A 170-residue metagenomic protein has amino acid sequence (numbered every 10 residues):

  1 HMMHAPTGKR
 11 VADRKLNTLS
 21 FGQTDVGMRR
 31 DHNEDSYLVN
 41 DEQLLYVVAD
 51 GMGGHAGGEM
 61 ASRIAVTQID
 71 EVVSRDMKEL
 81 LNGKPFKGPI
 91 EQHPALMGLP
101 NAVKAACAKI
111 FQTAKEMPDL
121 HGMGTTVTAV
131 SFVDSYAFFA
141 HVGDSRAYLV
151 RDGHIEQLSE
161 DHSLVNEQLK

Functional and structural regions predicted by a protein language model:
H1-K170: PP2C/PPM-type serine/threonine phosphatase catalytic domain
